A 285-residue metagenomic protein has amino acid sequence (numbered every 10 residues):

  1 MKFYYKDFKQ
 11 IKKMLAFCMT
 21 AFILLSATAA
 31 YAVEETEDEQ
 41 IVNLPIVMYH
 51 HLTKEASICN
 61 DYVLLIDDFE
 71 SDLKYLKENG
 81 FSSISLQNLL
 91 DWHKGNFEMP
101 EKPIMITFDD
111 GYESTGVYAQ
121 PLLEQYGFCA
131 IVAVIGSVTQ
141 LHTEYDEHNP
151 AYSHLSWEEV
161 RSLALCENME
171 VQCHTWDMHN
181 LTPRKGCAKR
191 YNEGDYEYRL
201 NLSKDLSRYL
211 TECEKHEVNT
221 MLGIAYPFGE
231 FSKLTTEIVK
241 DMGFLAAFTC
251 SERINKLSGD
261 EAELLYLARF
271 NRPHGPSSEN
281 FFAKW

Functional and structural regions predicted by a protein language model:
M1-Q10: N-terminal secretory signal peptides that target proteins for export/translocation
K12-A32: Sec-dependent N-terminal signal peptides of Gram-positive bacterial secreted proteins and lipoproteins
A30-I104, L265, R269-P273, W285: N-terminal pre-catalytic segment of deacetylase/amide-hydrolase enzymes
V42-V47, H51-K54, C59, K102-I104 (+2 more regions): Metal-dependent polysaccharide deacetylase catalytic core of the NodB/CE4 family, i.e., the active-site-bearing domain
D67-S71, Y75-E78, I84, N88 (+7 more regions): Extracytoplasmic/secreted proteins, especially bacterial periplasmic and envelope-associated proteins
L89-W92, T115-A119, E147-E167, E252-L257: Alpha-helical scaffolding within the catalytic cores of extracellular/periplasmic polymer-degrading hydrolases
F231, I238, A246, S251-F282: A cross-kingdom marker for long, charged
